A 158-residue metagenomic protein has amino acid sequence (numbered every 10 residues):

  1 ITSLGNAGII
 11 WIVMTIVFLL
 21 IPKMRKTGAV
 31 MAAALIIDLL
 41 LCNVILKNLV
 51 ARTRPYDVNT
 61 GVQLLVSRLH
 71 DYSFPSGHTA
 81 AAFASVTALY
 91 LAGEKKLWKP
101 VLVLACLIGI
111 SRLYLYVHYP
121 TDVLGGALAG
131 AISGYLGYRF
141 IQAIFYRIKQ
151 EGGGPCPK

Functional and structural regions predicted by a protein language model:
I1-D71, A80-V103, I108: Hydrophobic alpha-helical bundle signature of multipass membrane enzymes
M14, Q63-K158: Membrane-embedded catalytic cores of phosphoryl/pyrophosphoryl-handling enzymes
